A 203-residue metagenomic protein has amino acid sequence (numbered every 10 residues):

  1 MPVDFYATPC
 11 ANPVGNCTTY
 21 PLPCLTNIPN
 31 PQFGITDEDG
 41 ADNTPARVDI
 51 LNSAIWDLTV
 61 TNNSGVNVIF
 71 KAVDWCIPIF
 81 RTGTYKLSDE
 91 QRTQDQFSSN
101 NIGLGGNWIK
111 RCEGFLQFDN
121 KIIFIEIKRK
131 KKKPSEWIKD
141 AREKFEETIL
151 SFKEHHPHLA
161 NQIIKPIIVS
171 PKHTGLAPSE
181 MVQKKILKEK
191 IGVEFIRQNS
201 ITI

Functional and structural regions predicted by a protein language model:
M1-R81: Charge-rich, low-complexity N-terminal segments
Y6-C10, I163-I203: Domain-level recognition of nuclease-like catalytic cores that cleave nucleotide substrates
V68-F118: Active-site metal-binding core of divalent-cation-utilizing nuclease and nuclease-like domains
Q96-G103, I127-E143: Acidic/glycine-enriched edge-of-secondary-structure segments
G114-L116, K121-K131: Conserved catalytic cores of phosphodiester-cleaving nucleases, focusing on short active-site segments
Q117, H155-H158, K190: Alpha-helix C-cap/termination motif
S135-K172: Catalytic cores of nucleic-acid endonucleases
